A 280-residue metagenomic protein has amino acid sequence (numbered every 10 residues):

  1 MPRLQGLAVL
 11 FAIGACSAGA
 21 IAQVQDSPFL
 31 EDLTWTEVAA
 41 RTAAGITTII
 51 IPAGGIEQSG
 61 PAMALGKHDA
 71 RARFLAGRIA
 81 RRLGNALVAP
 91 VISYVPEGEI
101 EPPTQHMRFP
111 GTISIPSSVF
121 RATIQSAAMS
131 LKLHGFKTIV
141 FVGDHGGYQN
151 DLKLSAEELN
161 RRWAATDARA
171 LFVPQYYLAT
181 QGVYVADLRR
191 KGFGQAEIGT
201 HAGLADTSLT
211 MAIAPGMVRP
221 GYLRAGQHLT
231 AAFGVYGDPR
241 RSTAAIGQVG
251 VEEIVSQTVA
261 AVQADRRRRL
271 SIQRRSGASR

Functional and structural regions predicted by a protein language model:
M1-G6: Positively charged n-region of N-terminal signal peptides that target proteins for export
L7-A18: Bacterial N-terminal signal peptides
A22-V140, D144-R280: Extended, histidine- and acidic-residue-enriched regions that form the cofactor-binding/catalytic faces
